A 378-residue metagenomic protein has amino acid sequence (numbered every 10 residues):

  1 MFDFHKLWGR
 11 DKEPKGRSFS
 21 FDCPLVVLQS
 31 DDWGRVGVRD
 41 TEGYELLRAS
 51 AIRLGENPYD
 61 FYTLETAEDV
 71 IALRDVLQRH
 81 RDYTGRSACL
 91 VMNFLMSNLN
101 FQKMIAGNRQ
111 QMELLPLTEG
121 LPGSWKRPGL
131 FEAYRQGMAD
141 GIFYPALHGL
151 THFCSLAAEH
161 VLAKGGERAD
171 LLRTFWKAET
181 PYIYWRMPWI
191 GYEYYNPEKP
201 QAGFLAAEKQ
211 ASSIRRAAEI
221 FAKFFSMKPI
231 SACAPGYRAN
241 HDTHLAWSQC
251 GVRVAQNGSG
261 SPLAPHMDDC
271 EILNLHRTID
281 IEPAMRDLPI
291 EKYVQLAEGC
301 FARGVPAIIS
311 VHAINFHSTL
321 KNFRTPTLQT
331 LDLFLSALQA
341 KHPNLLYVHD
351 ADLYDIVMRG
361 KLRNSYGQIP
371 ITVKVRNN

Functional and structural regions predicted by a protein language model:
F2-S231, Y237-N274, P289-I309, L320-N378: Catalytic alpha-helical scaffold of carbohydrate-active enzymes acting on polysaccharides/glycoconjugates
I281-E291: Active-site glycine- and acidic-residue-rich loops that bind and position anionic ligands or nucleotide-like cofactors
N315-F316: Conserved radical SAM core fold
